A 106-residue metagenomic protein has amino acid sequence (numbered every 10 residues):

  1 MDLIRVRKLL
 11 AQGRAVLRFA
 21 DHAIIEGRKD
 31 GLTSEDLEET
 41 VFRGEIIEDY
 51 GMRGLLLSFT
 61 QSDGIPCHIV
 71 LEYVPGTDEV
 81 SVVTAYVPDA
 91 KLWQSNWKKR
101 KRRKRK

Functional and structural regions predicted by a protein language model:
M1-K106: Ribonuclease/tRNase effector modules and their secretory precursors
